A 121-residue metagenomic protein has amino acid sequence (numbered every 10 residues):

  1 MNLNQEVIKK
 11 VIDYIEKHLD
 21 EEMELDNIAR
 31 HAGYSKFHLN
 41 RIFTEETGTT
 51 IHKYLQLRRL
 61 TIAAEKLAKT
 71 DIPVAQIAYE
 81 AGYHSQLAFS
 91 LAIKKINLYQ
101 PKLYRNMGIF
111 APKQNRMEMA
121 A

Functional and structural regions predicted by a protein language model:
M1-N4, L91-A121: …primarily DNA-binding HTH/wHTH and HhH modules…
K9-D26, E45-A81, M107-A121: Terminal helix-turn-helix DNA-binding modules in bacterial transcription factors
E22-L55, A78-Q100: Basic/polar phosphate-binding segments, predominantly the helix-turn-helix DNA-binding elements of transcriptional
